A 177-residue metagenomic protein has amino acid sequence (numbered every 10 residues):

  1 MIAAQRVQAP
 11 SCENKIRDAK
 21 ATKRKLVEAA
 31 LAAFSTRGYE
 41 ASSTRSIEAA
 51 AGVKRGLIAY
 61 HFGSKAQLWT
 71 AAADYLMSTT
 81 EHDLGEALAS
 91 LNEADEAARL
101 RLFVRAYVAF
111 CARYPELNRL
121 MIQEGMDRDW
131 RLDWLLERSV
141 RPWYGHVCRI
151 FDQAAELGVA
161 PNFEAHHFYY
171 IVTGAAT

Functional and structural regions predicted by a protein language model:
M1-A21, A32, L88: N-terminal intrinsically disordered/low-complexity leader segments
T22-L31, I47, L68, A72-L76 (+2 more regions): Generic hydrophobic, amphipathic alpha-helix propensity
K25, A33-Q67, A71: Helix-turn-helix
Y39-E40, R131, A160: Conserved hydrophobic residue
S78-G85, A98, W130-E156, H167: Amphipathic alpha-helical packing segments from all-alpha helical-bundle domains
G85-L117, L157, A165-V172: Hydrophobic alpha-helical connector segments
A112-W134: Amphipathic alpha-helical segments used for helix-helix packing
T173-T177: Short, solvent-exposed beta-strand-terminating loops
